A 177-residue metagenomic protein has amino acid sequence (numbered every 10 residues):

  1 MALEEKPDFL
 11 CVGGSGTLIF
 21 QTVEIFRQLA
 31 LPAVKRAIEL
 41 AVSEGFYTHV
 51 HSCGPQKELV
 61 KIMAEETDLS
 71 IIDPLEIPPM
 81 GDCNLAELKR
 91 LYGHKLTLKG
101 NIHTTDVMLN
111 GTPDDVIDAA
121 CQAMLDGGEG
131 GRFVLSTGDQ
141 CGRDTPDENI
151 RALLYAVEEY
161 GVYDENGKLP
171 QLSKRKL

Functional and structural regions predicted by a protein language model:
M1-L177: Active-site loop segments of alpha/beta catalytic cores
